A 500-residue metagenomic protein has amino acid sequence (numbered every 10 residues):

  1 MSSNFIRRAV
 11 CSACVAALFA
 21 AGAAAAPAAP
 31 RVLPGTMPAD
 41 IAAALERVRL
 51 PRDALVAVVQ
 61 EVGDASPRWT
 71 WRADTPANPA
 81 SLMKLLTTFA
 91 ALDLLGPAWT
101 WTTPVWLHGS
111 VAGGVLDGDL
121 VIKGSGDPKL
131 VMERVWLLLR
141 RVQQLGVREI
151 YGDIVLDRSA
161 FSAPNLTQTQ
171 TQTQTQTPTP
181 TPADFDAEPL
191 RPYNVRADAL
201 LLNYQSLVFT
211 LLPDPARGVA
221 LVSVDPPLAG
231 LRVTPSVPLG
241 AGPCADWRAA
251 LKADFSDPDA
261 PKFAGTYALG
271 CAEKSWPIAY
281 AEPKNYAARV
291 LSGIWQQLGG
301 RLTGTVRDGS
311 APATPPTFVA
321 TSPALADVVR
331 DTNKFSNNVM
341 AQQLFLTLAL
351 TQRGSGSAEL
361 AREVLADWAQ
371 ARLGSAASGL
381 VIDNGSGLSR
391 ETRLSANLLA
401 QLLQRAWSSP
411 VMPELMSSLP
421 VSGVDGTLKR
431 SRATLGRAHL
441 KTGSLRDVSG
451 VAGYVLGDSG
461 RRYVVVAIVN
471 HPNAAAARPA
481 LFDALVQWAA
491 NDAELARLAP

Functional and structural regions predicted by a protein language model:
S2-A13: Bacterial N-terminal signal peptides that target proteins for export
C11-A21: Bacterial N-terminal signal peptides
A26-L45, L94-A377, N491-E494, L498: Conserved serine DD-peptidase/penicillin-binding transpeptidase domain and beta-lactam-recognizing active-site
E46-W71, R307: A short, well-structured edge-of-sheet supersecondary motif
A57-Q60, T103-V105, A452: Short beta-strand scaffold segments in enzyme catalytic cores
A65, K84-A91, I154, L200 (+5 more regions): Residue-level preference for non-acidic, small/hydrophobic
R68-T70, F345-P500: Small-residue-rich helix-loop
T70-A90, L94-L95: Short active-site loop at a secondary-structure junction that contains or immediately precedes the catalytic residue(s)
